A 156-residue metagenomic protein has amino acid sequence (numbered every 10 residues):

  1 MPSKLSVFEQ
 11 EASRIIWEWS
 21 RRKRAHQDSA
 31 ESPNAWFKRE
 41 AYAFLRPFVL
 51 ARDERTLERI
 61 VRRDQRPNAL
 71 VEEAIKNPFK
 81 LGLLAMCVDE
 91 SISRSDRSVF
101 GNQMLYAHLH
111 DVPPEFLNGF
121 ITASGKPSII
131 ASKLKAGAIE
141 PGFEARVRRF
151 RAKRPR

Functional and structural regions predicted by a protein language model:
M1-Q27, S32, W36, V49-R59 (+1 more regions): Long, low-complexity interaction regions most often at the N-terminus
W17-S124: Short, Lys/Arg-enriched phosphate-binding patches
S98-R156: Conserved binding-pocket/active-site segment within a compact domain
